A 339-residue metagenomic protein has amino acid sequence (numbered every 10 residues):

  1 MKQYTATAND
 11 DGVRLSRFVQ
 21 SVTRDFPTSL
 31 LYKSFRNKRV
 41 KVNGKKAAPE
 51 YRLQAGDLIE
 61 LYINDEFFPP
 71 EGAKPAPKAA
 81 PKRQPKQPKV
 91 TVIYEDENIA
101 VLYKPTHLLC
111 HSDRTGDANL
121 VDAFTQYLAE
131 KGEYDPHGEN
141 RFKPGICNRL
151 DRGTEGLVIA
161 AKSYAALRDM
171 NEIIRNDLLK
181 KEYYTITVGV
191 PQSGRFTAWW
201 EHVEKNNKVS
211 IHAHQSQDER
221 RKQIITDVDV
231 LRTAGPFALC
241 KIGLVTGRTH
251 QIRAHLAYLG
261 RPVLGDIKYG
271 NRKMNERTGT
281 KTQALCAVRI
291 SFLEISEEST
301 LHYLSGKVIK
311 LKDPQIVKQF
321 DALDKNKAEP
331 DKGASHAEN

Functional and structural regions predicted by a protein language model:
M1-N339: RNA pseudouridine synthases
